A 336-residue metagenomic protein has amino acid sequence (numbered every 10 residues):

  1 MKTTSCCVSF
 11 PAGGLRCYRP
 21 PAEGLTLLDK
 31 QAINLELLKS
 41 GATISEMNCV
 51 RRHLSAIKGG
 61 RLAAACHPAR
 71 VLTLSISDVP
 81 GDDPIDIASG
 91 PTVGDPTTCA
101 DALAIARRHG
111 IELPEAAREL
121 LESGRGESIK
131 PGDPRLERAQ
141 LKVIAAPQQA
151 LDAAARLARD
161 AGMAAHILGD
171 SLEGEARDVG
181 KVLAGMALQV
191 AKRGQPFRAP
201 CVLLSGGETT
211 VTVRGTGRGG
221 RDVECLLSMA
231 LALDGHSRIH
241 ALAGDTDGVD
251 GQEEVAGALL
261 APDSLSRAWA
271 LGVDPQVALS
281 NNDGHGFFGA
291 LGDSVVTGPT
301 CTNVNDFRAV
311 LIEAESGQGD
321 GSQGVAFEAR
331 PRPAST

Functional and structural regions predicted by a protein language model:
V8-A12, L38, T73-V79, A88 (+2 more regions): Short beta-strand segments
G14, P21-A32, A64-P68, G219-M229 (+2 more regions): A glycine- and small-aliphatic-rich helix-loop capping segment at beta-alpha/alpha-beta transitions that lines
L25-T43, D95-G110, G215-A241: Gly/Ser/Thr-rich active-site loops/lids in small-molecule metabolic enzymes that frequently grip phosphoryl groups
T43-R51, I111-E127, G162-S171, K192-V202 (+2 more regions): Flexible, glycine/charged-enriched surface loops at secondary-structure junctions
I44-I111, L120-L121, G286: A glycine/threonine-rich phosphate-anchoring loop and its flanking beta-alpha core in nucleotide/phosphate-binding
C66, L72, G94-A191: Accessory alpha-helical/coil subdomains and C-terminal extensions that flank or cap enzyme catalytic cores
Q149, R156, G162-A243, G251: Active-site segments that bind and position negatively charged phosphate/pyrophosphate groups
L226-G317: Internal helix-turn-beta structural module
